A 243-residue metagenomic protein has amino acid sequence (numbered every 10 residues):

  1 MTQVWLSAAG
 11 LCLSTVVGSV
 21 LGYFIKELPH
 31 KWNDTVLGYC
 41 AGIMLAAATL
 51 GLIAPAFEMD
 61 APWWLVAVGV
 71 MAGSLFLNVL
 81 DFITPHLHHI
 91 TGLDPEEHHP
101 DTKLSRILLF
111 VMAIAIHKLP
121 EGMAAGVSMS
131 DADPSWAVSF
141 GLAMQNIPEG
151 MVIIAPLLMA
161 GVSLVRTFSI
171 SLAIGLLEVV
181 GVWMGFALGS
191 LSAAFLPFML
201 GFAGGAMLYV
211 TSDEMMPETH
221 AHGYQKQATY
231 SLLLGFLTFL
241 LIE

Functional and structural regions predicted by a protein language model:
M1-E243: Intrinsically disordered, metal-sensing/regulatory segments
